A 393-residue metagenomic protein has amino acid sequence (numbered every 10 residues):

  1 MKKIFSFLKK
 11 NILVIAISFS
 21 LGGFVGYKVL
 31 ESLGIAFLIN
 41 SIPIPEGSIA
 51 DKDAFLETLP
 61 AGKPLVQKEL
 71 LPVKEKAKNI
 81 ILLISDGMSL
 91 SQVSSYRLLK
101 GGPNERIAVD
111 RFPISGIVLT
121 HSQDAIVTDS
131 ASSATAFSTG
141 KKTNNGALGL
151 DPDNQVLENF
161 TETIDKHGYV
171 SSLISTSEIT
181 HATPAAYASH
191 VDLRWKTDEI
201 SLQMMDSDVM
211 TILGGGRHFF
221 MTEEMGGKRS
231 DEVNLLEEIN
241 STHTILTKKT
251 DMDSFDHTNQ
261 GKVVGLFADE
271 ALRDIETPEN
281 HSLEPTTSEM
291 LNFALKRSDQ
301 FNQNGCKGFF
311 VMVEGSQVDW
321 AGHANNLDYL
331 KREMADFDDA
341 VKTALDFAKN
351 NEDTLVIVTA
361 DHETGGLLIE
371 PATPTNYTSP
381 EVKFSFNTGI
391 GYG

Functional and structural regions predicted by a protein language model:
K2-F19: N-terminal Sec-pathway targeting helices
V25-F37: Hydrophobic single-pass membrane-insertion segments
G34-G62, K74-K78, M88-V93, L98-T135 (+1 more regions): A post-motif C-terminal structural segment
L65-V66: Conserved RecA-like ASCE ATPase "motif II neighborhood" in helicase/translocase motors
L82-L83, L173, V356-V358: Structural beta-sheet core signal
D129-P152: A glycine- and small-residue-enriched flexible loop/hinge segment at structural boundaries
G149-E158, R194-W195, S288: Glycine-rich anion/phosphate-binding loops
T161-E162, K166-A185: Glycine-rich phosphate/pyrophosphate-binding loops and their adjacent beta-strand/loop elements at enzyme active sites
